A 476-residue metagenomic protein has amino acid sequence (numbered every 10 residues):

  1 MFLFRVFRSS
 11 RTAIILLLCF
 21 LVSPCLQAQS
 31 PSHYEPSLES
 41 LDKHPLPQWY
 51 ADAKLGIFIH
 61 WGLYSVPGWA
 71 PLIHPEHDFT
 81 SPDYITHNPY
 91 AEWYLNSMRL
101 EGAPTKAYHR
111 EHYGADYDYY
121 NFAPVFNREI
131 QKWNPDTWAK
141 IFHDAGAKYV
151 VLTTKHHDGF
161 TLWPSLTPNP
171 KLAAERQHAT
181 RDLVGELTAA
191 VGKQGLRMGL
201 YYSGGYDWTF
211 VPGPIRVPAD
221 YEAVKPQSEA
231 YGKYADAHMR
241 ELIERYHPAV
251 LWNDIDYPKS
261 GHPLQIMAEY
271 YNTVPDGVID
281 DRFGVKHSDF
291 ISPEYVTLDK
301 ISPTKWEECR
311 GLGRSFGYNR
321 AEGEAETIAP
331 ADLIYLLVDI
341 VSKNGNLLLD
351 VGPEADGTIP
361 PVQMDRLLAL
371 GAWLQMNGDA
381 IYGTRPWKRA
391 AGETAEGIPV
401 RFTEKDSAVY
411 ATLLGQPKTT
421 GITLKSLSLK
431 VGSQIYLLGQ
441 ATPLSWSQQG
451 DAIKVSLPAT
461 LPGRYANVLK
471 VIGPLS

Functional and structural regions predicted by a protein language model:
M1-S9: N-terminal secretory signal peptides that target proteins for export/translocation
V6, I15-L16, W49: Generic alpha-helix initiation/capping and coil-helix boundary signal
R8-S9, P24, S407: Generic signature of intrinsically disordered, low-complexity, basic-rich segments and short cationic peptides
T12-A13, T297: Intrinsically disordered, low-complexity peptide-like regions
A13-P24: Bacterial N-terminal signal peptides
Q29-S476: Mature catalytic domains of secreted/periplasmic carbohydrate-active enzymes
